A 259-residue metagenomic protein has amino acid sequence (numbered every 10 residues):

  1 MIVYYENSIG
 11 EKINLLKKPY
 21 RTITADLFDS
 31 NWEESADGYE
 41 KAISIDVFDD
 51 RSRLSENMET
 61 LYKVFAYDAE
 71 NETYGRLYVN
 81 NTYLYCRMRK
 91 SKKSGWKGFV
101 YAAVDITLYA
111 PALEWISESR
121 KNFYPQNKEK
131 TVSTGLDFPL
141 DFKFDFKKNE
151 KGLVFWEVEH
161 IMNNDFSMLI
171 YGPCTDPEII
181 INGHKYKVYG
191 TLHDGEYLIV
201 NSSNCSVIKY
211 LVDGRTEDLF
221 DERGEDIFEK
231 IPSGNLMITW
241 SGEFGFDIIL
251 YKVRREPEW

Functional and structural regions predicted by a protein language model:
M1-A42, N80-S94: Solvent-exposed edge beta-strands and adjacent loop segments that serve as assembly or binding interfaces
M1-E6, Y74-G75, P177-I179, V207-Y210: Short polybasic amphipathic segments
A25, N31-L54, V100-E114, L236: Oligomerization/assembly interface segments of phage tail-like spikes and tubes
D46-K90: Long, hydrophobic/aromatic-enriched structural stretches that serve as scaffold segments
V47-D49, N81, K92, A110-E114 (+2 more regions): Beta-strand elements of well-folded, non-transmembrane domains
Y74-S117: Short beta-strand and beta-hairpin "edge-sheet" elements
I116-Y124: Short, charged, solvent-exposed linker or helix-capping segments at domain edges/interfaces that act as flexible hinges
F123-W259: Intrinsically disordered, low-complexity segments enriched in serine, threonine, and glycine
